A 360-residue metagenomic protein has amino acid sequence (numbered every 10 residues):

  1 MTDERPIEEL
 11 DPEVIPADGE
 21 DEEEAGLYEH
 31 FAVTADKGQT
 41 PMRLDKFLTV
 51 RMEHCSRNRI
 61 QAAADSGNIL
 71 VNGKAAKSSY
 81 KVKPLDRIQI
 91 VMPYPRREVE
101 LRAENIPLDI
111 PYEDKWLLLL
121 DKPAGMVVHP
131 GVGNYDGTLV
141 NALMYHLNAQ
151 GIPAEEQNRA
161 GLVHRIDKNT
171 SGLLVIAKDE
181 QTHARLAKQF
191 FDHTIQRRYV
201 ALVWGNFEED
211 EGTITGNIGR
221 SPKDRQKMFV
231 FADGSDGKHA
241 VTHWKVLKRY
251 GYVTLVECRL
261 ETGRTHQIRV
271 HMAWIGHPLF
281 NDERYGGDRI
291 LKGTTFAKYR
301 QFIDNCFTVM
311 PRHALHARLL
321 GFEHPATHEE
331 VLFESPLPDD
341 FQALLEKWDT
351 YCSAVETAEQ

Functional and structural regions predicted by a protein language model:
M1-P222, L337-D349, V355-E359: RNA pseudouridine synthases
Q39, P153-E156, G234-D236, T294-C306: Short, glycine- and charge-enriched coil/turn segments that flank and shape catalytic ligand pockets
N58, V230, E283-R284: A short, aromatic/hydrophobic, helix- or strand-capping loop or linear motif that either lines the entrance/gate
I90-P93, D224-K227, H239, Y299-N305: Short Pro/Gly-enriched beta-strand edge/turn motifs at strand-loop
L120, V270, N281: Active-site flanking residues adjacent to catalytic metal/cofactor-binding acidic residues
E156-K188, Q196, V200, G219-H277 (+1 more regions): The conserved catalytic core of RNA pseudouridine synthases
L279-F322: RNA substrate-recognition surfaces in RNA-acting enzymes
